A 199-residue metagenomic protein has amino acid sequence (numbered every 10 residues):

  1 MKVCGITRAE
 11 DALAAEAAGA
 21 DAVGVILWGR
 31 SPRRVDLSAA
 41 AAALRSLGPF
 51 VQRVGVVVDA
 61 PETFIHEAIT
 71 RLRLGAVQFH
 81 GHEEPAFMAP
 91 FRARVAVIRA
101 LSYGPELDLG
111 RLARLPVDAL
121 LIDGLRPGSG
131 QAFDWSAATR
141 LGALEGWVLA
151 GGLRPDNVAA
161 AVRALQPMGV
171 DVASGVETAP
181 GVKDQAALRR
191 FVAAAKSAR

Functional and structural regions predicted by a protein language model:
M1-R199: Conserved N-terminal beta1-alpha1 strand-loop-helix module at the mouth
